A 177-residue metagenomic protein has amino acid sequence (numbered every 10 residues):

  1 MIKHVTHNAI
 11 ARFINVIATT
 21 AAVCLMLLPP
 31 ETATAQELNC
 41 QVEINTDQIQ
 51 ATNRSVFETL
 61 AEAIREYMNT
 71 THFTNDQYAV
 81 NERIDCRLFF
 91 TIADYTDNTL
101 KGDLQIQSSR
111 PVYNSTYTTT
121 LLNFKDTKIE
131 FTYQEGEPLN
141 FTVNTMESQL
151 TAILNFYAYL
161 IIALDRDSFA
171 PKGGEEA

Functional and structural regions predicted by a protein language model:
M1-F13: N-terminal secretory signal peptides that target proteins for export/translocation
I14-A22: Sec-dependent signal peptide hydrophobic core
P30-A35: Sec/Tat signal peptide C-region and signal peptidase I cleavage site
Q36-K101, V112-N114: Start-of-domain marker
K101-A177: Acidic/His-rich structured neighborhood in mature extracellular/periplasmic domains
